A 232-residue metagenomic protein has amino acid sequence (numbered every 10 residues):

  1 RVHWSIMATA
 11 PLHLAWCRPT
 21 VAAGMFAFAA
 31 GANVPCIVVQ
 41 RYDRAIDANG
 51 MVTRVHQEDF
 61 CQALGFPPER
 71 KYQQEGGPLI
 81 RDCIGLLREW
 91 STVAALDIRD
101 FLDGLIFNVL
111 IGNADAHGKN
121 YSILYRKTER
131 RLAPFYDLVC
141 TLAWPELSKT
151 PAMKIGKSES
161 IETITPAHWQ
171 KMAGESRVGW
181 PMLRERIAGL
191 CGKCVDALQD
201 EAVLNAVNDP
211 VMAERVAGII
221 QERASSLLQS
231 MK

Functional and structural regions predicted by a protein language model:
R1-G118, S122-K232: Anionic ligand-binding catalytic core segments
